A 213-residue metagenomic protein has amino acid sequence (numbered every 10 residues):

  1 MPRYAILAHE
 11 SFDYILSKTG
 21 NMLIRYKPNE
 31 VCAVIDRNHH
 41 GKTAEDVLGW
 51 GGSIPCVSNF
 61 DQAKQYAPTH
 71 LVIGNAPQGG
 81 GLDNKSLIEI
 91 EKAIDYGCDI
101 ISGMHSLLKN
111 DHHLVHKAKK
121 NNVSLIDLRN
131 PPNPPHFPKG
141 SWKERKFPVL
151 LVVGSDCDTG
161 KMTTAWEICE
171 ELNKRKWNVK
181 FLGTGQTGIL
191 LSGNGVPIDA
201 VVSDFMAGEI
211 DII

Functional and structural regions predicted by a protein language model:
P2-R3, E10, S17, R25 (+4 more regions): ATP-dependent carboxylate-amine ligase catalytic core
E30-N38, I101-M104: Short internal beta-strands
V47-K64, P77, G81-L87: Glycine-rich, highly charged phosphate/nucleotide-binding loops
V72-A76, S102: Redox-cofactor binding/interface segments in oxidoreductases and associated redox assembly factors
E89-V149: Extreme N-terminal, non-catalytic leader segments that precede Walker-type/kinase nucleotide-binding cores
I101-H105, L151-T159, V196-V201: Flexible, glycine/proline-enriched loop segments at strand-loop-helix junctions that form or flank small-ligand binding
P135-F181: Walker A (P-loop) phosphate-binding motif
